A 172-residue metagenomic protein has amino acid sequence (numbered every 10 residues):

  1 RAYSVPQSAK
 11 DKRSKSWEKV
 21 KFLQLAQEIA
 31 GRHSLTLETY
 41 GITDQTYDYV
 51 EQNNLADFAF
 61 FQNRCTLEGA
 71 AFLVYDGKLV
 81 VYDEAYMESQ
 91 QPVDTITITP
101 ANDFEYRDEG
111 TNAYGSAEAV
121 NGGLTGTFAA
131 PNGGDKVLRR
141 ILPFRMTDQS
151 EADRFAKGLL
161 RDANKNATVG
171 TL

Functional and structural regions predicted by a protein language model:
R1-P100, F104-Y106: Charged- and aromatic-enriched interaction segments used to assemble and dock large macromolecular complexes
Q62, V74-K78, D83-L172: Acidic, small/polar-enriched beta strand-loop surface segments
